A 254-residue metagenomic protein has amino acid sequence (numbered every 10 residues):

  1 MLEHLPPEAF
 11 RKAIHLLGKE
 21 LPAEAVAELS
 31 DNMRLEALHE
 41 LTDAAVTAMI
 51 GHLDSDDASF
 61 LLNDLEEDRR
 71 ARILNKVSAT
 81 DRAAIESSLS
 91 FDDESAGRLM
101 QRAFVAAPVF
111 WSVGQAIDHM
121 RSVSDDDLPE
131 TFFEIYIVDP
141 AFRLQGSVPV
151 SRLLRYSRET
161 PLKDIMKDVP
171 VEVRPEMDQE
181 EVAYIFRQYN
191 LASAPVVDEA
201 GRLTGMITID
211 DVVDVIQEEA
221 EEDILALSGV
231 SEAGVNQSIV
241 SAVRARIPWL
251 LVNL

Functional and structural regions predicted by a protein language model:
M1-S228: Hydrophobic packing positions in regular secondary-structure scaffolds
G229-A242: Cytosolic juxtamembrane amphipathic/interface segments immediately preceding and feeding into a transmembrane helix
I239-L254: Core alpha-helical transmembrane segments of integral membrane proteins
